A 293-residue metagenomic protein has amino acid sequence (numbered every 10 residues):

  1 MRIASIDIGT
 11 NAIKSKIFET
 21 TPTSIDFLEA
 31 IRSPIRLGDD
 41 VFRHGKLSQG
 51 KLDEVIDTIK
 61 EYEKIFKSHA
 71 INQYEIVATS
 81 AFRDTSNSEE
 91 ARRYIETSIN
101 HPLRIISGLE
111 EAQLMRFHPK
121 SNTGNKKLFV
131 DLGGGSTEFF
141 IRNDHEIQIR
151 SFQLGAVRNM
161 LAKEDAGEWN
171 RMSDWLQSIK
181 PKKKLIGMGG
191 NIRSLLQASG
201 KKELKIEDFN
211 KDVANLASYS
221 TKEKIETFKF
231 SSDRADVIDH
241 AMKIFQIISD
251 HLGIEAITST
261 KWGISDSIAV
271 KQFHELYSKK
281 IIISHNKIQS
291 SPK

Functional and structural regions predicted by a protein language model:
I3-D7, K127-D131: Short glycine-aspartate micro-motif
A4, I17-T20: Active-site neighborhood of HAD-like aspartate-dependent phosphohydrolases
T10, G134: Short, glycine/acidic-enriched loop or turn micro-motifs at the edges of active sites
A12-K14: Short N-terminal binding/cap micro-motifs at the start of the first secondary-structure element
I17, D40-I71, T79-F117, S121-K126 (+1 more regions): Helical "lid/coupling" subdomains associated with nucleotide-phosphate turnover
T23-L28, E146-Q148: Beta-strand initiation motifs
I25-D39, K60, K67: Conserved ATP-binding subdomain of kinase catalytic cores across diverse folds
G135-I141: Acidic, divalent-metal-coordinating active-site segment for phosphoryl/phosphodiester hydrolysis, typified by short
